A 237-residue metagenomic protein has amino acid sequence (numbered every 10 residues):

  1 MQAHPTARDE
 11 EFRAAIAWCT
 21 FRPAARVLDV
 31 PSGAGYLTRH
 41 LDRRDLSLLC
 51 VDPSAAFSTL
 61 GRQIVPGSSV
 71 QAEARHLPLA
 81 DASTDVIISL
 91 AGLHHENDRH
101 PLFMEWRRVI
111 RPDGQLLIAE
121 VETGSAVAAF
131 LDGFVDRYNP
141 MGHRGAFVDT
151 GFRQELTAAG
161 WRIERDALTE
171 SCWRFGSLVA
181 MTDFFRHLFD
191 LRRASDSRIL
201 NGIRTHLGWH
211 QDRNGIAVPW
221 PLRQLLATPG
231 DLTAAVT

Functional and structural regions predicted by a protein language model:
M1-P23, Y36-H40, A56-L60, T182: Conserved class I S-adenosyl-L-methionine
H4-R8, A34-Y36, F147-V148, T157-T237: Conserved Class I S-adenosyl-L-methionine
R26, G114-Q115: Short glycine-centered segments of the SAM/dcSAM-binding site in methyltransferase folds
R26-H76: Class I SAM-dependent methyltransferase SAM/SAH-binding core
I88: A conserved beta-strand element that flanks and buttresses the S-adenosyl-L-methionine
A91-G92: Short catalytic micro-motifs in class I SAM-dependent methyltransferases
H100-P112: A short glycine-rich, Lys/Arg-flanked "PGG" loop and its adjoining helix->strand segment in the class I
L117-H143: Conserved class I S-adenosyl-L-methionine
